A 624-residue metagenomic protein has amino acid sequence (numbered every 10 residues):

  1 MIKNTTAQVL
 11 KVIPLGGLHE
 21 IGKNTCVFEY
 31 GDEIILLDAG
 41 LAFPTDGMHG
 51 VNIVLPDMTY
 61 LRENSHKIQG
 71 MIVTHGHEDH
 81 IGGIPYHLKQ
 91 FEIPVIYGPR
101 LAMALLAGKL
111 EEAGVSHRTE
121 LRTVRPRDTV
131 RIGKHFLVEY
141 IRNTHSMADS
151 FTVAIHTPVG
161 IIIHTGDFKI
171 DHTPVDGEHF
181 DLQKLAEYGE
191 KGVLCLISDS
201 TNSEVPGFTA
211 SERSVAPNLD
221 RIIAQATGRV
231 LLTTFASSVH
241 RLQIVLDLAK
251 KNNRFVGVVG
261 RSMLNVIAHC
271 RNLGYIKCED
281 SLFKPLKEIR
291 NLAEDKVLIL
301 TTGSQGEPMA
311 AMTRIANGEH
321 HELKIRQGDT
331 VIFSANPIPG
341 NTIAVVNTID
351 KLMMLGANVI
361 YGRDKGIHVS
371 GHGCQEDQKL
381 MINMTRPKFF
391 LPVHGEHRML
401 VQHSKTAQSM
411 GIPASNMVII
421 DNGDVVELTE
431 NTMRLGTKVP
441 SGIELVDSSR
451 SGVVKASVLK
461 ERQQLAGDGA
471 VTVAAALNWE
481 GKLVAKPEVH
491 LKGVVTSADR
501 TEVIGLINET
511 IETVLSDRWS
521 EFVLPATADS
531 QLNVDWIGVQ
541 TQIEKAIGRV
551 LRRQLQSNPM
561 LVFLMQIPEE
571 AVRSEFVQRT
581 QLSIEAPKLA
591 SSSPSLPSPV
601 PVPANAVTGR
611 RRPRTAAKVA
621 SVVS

Functional and structural regions predicted by a protein language model:
M1, R434-K460, L465, V471 (+1 more regions): Acidic, low-complexity intrinsically disordered tails
M1-I72, H77-L292, A310-K324, I343-V346: His/Asp/Glu-rich metal-coordinating catalytic cores of metallo-dependent phosphodiesterases/hydrolases acting on
V12, I543, I547-Q554, F563 (+3 more regions): Generic C-terminus detector
L18, A42-I53, K67-I68, Y361-D364 (+4 more regions): A glycine- and charged-residue-rich anion-binding loop/surface
Y97, L391, V562-M565: Short glycine-rich phosphate-binding loop at a beta-alpha junction
E204-S334, I338-R363, I367-L532, Q540 (+1 more regions): Hard-cation-handling environments
T233, Q554-S557, S574-E575: C-terminal accessory/connector segments of nucleic-acid motor ATPases
L532-E569, V623: C-terminal tails and terminal domains of large nucleic-acid-associated and other macromolecular-machine proteins
